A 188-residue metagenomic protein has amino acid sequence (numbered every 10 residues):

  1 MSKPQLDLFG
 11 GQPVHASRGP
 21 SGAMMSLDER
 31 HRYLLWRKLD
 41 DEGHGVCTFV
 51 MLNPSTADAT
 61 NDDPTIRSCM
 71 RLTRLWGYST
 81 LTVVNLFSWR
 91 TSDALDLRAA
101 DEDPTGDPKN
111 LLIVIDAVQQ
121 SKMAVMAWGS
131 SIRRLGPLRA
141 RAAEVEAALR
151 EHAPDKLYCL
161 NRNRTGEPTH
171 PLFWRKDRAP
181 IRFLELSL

Functional and structural regions predicted by a protein language model:
M1-D63: Active-site and ligand/interface coordination hotspots across diverse enzymes and nucleic-acid-associated assemblies
Y33, D62-M70, E102-L112: Short acidic (Asp/Glu) patches
V50, V84, M126-A127: Short hydrophobic segments within beta-strands
N53-T56, W89, S131: A short, flexible beta-alpha/helix-coil linker loop
S55-G77: A short mixed-secondary-structure module that forms the rim of ligand-binding clefts
T60-N61, D93-D101: Membrane-helix interface/capping segments
S79-L97: Short connector loops at secondary-structure junctions
L97-L188: Glycine/proline-rich loop-helix segments at beta-alpha junctions forming the active-site rim of enzyme cores
